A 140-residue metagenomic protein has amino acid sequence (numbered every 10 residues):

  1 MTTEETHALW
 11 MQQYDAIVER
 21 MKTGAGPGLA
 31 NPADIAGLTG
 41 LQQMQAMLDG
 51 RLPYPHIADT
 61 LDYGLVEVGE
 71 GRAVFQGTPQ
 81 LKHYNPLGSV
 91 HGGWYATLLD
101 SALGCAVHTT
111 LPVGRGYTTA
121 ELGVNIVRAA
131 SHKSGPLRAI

Functional and structural regions predicted by a protein language model:
M1-I140: Terminal targeting signals and extreme-terminal segments of soluble enzymes
